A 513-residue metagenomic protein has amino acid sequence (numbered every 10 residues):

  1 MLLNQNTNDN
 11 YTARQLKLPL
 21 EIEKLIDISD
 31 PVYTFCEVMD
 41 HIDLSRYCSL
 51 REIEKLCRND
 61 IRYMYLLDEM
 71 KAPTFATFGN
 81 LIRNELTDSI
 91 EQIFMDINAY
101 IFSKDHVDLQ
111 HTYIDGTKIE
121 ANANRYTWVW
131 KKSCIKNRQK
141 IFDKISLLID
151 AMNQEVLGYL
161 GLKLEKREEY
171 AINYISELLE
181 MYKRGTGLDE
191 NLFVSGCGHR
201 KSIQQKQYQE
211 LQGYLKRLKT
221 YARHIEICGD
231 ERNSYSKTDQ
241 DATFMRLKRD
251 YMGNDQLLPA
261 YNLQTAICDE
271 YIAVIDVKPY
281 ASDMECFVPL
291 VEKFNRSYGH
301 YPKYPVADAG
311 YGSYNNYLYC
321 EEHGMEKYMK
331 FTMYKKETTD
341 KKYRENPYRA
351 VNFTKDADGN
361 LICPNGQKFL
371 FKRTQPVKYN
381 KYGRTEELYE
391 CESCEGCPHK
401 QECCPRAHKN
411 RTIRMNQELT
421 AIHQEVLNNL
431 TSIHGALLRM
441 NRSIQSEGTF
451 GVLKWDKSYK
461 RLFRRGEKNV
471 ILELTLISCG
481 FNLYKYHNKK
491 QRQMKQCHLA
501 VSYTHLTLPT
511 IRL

Functional and structural regions predicted by a protein language model:
L2-L44: Basic, low-complexity segments
V32-M39, C57, T354-K368, R373 (+3 more regions): Short amphipathic alpha-helical "interface-anchor" segments enriched in bulky aromatics
E52-Y65: DNA-recognition alpha helix
R58, P73, F78-E322, T332 (+4 more regions): Polybasic low-complexity intrinsically disordered regions
L318-Y319, K327-Q367: Phosphate/diphosphate-binding loops
N360-R414: Cysteine-cluster motifs in flexible loop/terminal segments that predominantly coordinate metals
E418-L430: Generic long, charged, amphipathic alpha-helical segments
Y503-T510: Conserved small/polar residues in nucleotide/adenosyl-binding loops
